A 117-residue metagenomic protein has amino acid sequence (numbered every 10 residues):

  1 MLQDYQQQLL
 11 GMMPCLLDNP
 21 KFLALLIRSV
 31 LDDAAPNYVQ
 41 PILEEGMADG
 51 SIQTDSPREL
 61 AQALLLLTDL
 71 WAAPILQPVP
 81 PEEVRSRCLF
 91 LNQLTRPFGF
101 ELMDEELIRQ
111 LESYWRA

Functional and structural regions predicted by a protein language model:
M1-G11, R58, Q62, C88 (+1 more regions): Amphipathic alpha-helical segments that line or abut small-molecule/effector binding pockets and mediate allosteric
Q3-R28, Q40-L43: Amphipathic alpha-helical segments used for helix-helix packing
D4-Q8, P41, E45, D49 (+2 more regions): Amphipathic alpha-helical interaction surfaces
L9, D32, L107: Surface-exposed, interaction-prone regions with an acidic/low-complexity signature
P14-F22, Y38, G50-S51, V79-L89: Short alpha-helical linear motifs
L23-A48, R58-L65: Amphipathic alpha-helical packing segments from all-alpha helical-bundle domains
E44, A48, Q77-A117: C-terminal peripheral helix-coil segments that are non-catalytic and often amphipathic
E44, D55-R87: Active-site/pore-lining binding-face segments in mid-to-C-terminal subdomains
